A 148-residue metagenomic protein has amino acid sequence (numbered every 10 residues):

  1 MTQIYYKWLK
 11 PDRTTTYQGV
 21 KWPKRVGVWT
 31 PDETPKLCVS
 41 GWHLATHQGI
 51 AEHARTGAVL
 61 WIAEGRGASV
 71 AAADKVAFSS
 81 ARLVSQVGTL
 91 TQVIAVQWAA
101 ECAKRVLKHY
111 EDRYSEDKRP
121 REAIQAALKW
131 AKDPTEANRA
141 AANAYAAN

Functional and structural regions predicted by a protein language model:
M1-N148: Short, glycine-biased loop/turn motifs at secondary-structure junctions and in low-complexity Ser/Thr/Pro-rich termini
